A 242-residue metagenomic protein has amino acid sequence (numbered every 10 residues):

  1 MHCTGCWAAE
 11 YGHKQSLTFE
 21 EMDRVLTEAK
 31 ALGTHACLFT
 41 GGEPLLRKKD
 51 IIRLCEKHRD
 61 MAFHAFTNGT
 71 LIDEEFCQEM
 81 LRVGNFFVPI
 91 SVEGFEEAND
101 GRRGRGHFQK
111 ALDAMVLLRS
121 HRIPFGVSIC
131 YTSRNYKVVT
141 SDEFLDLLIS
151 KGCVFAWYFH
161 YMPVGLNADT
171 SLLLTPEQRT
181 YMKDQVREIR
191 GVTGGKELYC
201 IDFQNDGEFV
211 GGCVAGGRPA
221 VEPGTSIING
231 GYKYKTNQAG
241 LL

Functional and structural regions predicted by a protein language model:
M1-F19: Canonical Radical SAM [4Fe-4S] cluster-binding loop centered on the CxxxCxxC motif and its immediate flanking residues
M1-T4, H35-F39, T225: N-terminal pre-triad scaffold of radical SAM enzymes
G12, E96-R102, V164-T170: A short acidic, helix-capping loop that chelates divalent metal ions and anchors anionic groups
L17-L26, I227: Short cysteine/histidine-rich metal-coordination sites, predominantly Zn2+-binding motifs
M22-F39, R47-H160: Radical SAM/AdoMet-radical enzyme domain recognition
I149-S150, D169-K196: A structural motif corresponding to the C-terminal lobe/cap of the Radical SAM core domain
G194-L242: Accessory C-terminal segments flanking Radical SAM cores
